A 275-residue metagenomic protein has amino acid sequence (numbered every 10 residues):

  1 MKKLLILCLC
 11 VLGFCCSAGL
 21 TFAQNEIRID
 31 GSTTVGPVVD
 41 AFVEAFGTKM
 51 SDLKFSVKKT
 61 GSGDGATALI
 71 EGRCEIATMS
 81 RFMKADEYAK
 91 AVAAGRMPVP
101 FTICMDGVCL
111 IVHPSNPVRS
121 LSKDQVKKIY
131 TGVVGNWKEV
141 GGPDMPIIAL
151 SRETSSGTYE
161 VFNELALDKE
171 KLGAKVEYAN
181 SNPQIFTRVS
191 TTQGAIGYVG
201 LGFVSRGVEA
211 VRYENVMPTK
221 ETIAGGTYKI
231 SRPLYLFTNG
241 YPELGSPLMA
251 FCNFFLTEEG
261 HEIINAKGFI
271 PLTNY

Functional and structural regions predicted by a protein language model:
M1-L4: Positively charged n-region of N-terminal signal peptides that target proteins for export
I6-A18: Bacterial N-terminal signal peptides
F22-Y275: Exported/periplasmic ABC-transporter solute-binding proteins
